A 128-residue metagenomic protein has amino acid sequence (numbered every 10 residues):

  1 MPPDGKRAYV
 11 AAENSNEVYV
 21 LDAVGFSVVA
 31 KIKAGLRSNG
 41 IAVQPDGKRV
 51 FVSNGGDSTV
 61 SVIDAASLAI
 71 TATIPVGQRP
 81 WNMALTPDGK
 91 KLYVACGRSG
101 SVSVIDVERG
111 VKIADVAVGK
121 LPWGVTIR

Functional and structural regions predicted by a protein language model:
M1-R128: Predominantly soluble domains enriched in secretory-pathway, periplasmic, or organellar proteins
